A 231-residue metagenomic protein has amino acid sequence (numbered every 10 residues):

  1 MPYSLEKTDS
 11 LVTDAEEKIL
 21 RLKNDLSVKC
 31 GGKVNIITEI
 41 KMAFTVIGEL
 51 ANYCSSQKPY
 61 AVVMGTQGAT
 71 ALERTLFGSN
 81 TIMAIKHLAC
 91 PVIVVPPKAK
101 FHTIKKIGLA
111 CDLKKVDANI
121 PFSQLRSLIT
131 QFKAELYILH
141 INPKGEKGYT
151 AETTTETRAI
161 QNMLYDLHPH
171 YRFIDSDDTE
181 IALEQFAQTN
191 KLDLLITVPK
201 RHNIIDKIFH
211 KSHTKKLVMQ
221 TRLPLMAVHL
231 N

Functional and structural regions predicted by a protein language model:
M1-E17, Y137-A159: Acidic, proline/glycine-rich short linear motifs
N24-V62, L164-K215, M219, L223: Structural beta-alpha unit
N35, K105-K106, K133-Y137: Residues at the starts of beta-strands that form the adenosine-phosphate
A61-T66, K86-P121, M219-N231: Intrinsically disordered or low-complexity boundary/linker segments at protein termini and domain junctions
T66, H140, V198-K200, H229-L230: Short secondary-structure boundary segments
A71-L76, I205-F209: Glycine/threonine-rich flexible loop motifs
F77-N80, E152-T157, F209-T214: Charged helix-capping and loop-helix junction motifs
N119-R126, I160: Anionic-ligand binding region
